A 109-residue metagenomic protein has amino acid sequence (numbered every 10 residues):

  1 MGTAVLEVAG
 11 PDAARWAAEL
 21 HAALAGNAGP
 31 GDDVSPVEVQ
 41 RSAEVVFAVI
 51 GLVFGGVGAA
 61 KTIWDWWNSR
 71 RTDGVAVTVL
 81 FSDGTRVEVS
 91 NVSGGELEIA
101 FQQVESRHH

Functional and structural regions predicted by a protein language model:
M1-I50, D65-H109: Short amphipathic alpha-helical segments that predominantly mediate membrane engagement
G51-G58: Single-pass alpha-helical transmembrane signal-anchor segments in small membrane proteins across taxa
T62: Polyanion-binding surfaces on beta-sheet-dominated domains and ring/shell assemblies
